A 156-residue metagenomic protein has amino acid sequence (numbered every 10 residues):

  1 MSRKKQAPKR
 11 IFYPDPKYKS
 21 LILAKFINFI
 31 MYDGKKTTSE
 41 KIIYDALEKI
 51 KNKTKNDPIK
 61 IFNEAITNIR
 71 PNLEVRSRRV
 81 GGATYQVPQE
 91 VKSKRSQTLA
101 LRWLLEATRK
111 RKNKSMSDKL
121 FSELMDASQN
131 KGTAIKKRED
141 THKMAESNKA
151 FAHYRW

Functional and structural regions predicted by a protein language model:
S2-D33, T37, Y44-W156: Strongly charged
